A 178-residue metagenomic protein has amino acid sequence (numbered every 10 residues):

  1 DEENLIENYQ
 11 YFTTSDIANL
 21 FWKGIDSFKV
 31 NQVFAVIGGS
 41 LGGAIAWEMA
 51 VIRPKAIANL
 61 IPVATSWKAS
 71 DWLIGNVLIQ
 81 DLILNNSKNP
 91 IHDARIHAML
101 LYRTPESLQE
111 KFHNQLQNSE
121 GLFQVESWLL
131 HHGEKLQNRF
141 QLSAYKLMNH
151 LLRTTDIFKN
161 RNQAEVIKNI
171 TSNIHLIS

Functional and structural regions predicted by a protein language model:
D1-Y9: Glycine-rich "HGGG/HGxG" loop immediately N-terminal to the catalytic nucleophile of the alpha/beta-hydrolase
S15-A35: Conserved acidic catalytic loop of the alpha/beta-hydrolase fold
N31-D71: Conserved hydrolase catalytic core segment
Q32, I170-T171: Residue-level preference for short coil/turn positions at secondary-structure junctions
A56-K135: Alpha/beta-hydrolase-fold enzymes
H131-H132, K146-V166: Active-site nucleophile elbow and catalytic-triad environment of alpha/beta-hydrolase enzymes
Q141-A144, M148, L176: Long, compositionally biased charged/polar accessory segments in the mid-to-C-terminal portions of proteins
I170, L176-S178: Short beta-strand/loop motif that positions the catalytic acidic residue of the alpha/beta-hydrolase fold
